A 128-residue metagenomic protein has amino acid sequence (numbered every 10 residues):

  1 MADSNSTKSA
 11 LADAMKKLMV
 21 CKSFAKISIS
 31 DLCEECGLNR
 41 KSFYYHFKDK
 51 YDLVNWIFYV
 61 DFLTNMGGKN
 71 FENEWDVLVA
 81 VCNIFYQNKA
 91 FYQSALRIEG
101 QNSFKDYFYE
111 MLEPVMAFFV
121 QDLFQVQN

Functional and structural regions predicted by a protein language model:
M1-K22, K26, D31: Basic, helix-initiating cap at the start of DNA-binding domains
T7, M19, S28-I29, F43 (+2 more regions): Amphipathic alpha-helical segments enriched in hydrophobic/aromatic and basic residues that form the DNA-contacting
K17-F24, G68-N70, N88, F119: Basic, amphipathic alpha-helical hairpins
I27-S28, Q93-A95, F104: Short, hydrophobic secondary-structure boundary micro-motifs
S28-I29, F58-N65, F71: Short, basic, alpha-helical segments at the C-terminal edge of helix-turn-helix-like DNA-binding modules
G37-H46: Short hydrophobic/aromatic patch on the recognition helix
M66-S94: Hydrophobic alpha-helical connector segments
A80, Q101-V126: Amphipathic alpha-helical packing segments from all-alpha helical-bundle domains
